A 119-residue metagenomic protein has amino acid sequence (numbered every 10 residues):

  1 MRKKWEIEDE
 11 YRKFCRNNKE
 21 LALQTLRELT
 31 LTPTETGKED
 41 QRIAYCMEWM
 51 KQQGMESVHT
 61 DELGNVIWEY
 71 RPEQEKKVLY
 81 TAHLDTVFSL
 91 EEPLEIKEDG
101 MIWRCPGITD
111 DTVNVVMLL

Functional and structural regions predicted by a protein language model:
M1-T32: N-terminal hydrophobic or amphipathic helices/low-complexity stretches enriched in small/hydrophobic/Pro/Gly
K3-K4, K13, K19, K38 (+4 more regions): Context-gated lysine
I7, R12-C15, Y45, W49 (+3 more regions): A structural signal for the main folded, soluble domain(s) of proteins
E10-R12, E35-T36, G107-I108: Second-shell loop/turn segments in exported
C15, K19-A22, E39, I43 (+1 more regions): Generic structural signal for well-ordered, non-membrane alpha-helical segments in soluble metabolic enzymes
T25, T34-K76: A non-catalytic alpha/beta surface segment that caps or lines the substrate-entry region of metallo-dependent hydrolase
E75-L119: Active-site metal-coordination/substrate-binding segment of hydrolases, especially metallo-dependent peptidases
